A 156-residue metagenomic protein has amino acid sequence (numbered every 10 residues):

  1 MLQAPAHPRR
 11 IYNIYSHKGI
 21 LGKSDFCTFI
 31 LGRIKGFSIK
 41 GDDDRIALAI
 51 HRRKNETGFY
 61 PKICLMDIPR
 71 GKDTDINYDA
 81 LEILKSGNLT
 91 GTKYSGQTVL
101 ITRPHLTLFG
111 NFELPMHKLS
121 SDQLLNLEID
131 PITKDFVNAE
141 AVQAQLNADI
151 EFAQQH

Functional and structural regions predicted by a protein language model:
M1-L65, P69, L125-E128, Q154-H156: P-loop NTPase catalytic core of nucleic-acid-dependent motor ATPases
G36, R70-H156: Replace "adjacent to P-loop NTPase cores in ATP/GTP-dependent enzymes" with "adjacent to NTP-binding cores
